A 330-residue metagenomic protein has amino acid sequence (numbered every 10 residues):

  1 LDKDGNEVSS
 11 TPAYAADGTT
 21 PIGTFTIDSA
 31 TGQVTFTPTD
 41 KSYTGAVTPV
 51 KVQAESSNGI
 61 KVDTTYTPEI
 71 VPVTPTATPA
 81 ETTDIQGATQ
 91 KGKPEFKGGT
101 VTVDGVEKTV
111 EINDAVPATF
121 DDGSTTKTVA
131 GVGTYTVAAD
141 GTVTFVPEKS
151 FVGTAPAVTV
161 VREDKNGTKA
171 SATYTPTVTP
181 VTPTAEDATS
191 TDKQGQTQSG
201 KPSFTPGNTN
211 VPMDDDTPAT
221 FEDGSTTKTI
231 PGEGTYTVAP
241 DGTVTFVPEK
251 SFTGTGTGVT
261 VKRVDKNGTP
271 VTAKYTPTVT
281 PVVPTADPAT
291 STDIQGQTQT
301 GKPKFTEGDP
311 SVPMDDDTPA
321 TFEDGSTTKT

Functional and structural regions predicted by a protein language model:
L1, G23-F25, G92, F96-T102 (+3 more regions): Assembly/interface hotspot detector across virion components, adhesins/toxins, and nucleic-acid enzymes
L1-T20, T100-V129, N208-P231, F305 (+1 more regions): Change to "...patches in solvent-exposed regions of secreted, membrane-anchored, or virion-exposed structural
S10-T11, A16, P38, V52 (+14 more regions): Exposed boundary/loop context
A16-T64, T125-A172, T226-A273, G325-T330: Acidic, turn/loop-rich segments in luminal/extracellular domains of secretory-pathway and cell-surface proteins
P49, E55-E111, A157, K165-D215 (+2 more regions): Extracellular interdomain linkers/hinges and stalk-like, low-complexity segments in secreted or single-pass
